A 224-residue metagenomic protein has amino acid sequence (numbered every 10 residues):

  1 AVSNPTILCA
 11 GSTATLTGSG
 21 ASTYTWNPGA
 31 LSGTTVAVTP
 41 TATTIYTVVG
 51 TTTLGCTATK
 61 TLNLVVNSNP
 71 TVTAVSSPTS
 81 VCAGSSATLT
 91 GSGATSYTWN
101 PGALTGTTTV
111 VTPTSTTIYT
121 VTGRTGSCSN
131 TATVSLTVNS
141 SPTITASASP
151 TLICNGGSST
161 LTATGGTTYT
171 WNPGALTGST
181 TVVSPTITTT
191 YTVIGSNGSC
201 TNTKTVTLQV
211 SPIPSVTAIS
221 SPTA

Functional and structural regions predicted by a protein language model:
A1-P5, N69-S77, S141-A148, I213-S220: Proline-enriched interdomain boundary motifs that mark the N-terminal boundary and often initiate the first structured
I7-G20, A74, S80-G93, L152-G165: A short beta-strand segment in extracellular, disulfide-stabilized domains
C9, T53-T59, C82, T125-T131 (+3 more regions): Short, exposed coil/turn segments at beta-strand boundaries within extracellular/luminal domains
G20-T25, G93-N100, G165-N172: Solvent-exposed loop segments of extracellular immunoglobulin-like
N27-S32, N100-T105, N172-T177: Short beta-strand segments within Ig-like beta-sandwich modules, predominantly Fibronectin type-III
T34-V49, T53, T107-T120, S179-I194: Solvent-exposed segments in extracellular or luminal domains encompassing
A58-V66, N130-V138, N202-V210: C-terminal edge beta-strand
